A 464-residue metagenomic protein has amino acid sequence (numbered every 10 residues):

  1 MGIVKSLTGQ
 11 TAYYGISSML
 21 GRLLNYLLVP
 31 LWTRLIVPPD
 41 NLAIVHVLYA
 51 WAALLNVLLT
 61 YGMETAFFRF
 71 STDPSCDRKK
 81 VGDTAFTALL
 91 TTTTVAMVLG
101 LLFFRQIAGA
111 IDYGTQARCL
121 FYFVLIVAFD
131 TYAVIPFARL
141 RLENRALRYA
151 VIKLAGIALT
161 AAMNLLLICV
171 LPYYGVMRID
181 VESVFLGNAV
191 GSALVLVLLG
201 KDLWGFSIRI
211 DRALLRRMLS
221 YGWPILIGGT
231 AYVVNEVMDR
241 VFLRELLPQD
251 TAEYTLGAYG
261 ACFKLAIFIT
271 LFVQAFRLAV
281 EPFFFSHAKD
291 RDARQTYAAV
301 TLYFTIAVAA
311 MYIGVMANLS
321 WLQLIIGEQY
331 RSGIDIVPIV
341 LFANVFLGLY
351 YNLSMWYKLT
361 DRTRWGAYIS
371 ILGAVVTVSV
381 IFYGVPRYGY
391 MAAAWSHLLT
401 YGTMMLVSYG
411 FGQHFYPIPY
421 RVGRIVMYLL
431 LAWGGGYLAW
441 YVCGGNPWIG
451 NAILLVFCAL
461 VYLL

Functional and structural regions predicted by a protein language model:
M1-L7, Y174-V184, V197-E236, A279 (+2 more regions): Interhelical loop/hinge segments that connect adjacent transmembrane helices in multipass membrane
G2-E64, T92-F104, I126, I157-A161 (+3 more regions): Signature of the first transmembrane helix
T8-G21, V47-L48, V57-R105, G114 (+3 more regions): Membrane-water interface segments that mark the loop-to-transmembrane alpha-helix transition
G15-S18, L24-L28, H46-T72, L125-I135 (+5 more regions): Small-residue-rich midsections of specific transmembrane alpha-helices
Y26-N41, A108-G109, V233-F268, F283-S286 (+1 more regions): Helix-terminus/linker motif at the lipid-water interface of multi-pass membrane proteins
T72-A88, A258-S370: Specific pore-lining/lateral-gate transmembrane helices of multi-pass inner-membrane transport and insertion machines
A117, F121, A150-L203, S220 (+4 more regions): Hydrophobic alpha-helical transmembrane segments
G373-V376, V422-L464: Transmembrane alpha-helical segments of multi-pass transport proteins
